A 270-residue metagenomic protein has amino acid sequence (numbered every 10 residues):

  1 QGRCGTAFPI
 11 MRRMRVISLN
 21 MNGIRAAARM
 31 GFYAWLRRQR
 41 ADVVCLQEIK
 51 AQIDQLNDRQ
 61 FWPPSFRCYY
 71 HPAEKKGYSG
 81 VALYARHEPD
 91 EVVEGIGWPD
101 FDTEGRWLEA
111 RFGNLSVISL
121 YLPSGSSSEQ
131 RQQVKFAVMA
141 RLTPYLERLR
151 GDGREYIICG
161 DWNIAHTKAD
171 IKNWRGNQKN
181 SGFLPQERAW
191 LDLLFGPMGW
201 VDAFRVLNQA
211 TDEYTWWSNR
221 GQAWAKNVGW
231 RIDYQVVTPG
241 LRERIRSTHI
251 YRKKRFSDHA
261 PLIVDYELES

Functional and structural regions predicted by a protein language model:
R3-W62, R67, A73-V81, S270: N-terminal, active-site-proximal structural segment of metallo-dependent hydrolase catalytic domains
M14-N22, N114-S126, C159: Active-site-proximal beta-strand elements of phosphoester/diester hydrolases
L19-N20, L36-D54, V117, L146-K168 (+4 more regions): Active-site beta-strand/loop signature of hydrolases that rely on acidic residues for catalysis
V43, P64-R67, V138-V228, I232: Metal-dependent phosphoesterases centered on the DNase I-like endonuclease/exonuclease/phosphatase
K50-Q52, L56-G125: Structured beta-strand-rich core segments of catalytic domains in phosphoester-bond hydrolases
K76-E91, G221-E243: Conserved beta strand-loop-helix elements of the APE1-like EEP
R86, A110-G113, N227, T238-P239 (+1 more regions): Active-site beta-strand termini and strand-to-loop segments that position acidic
G97-W98, L122-M139, R175-N180: Surface-exposed cleft-lining segments at the edges of enzyme active sites
